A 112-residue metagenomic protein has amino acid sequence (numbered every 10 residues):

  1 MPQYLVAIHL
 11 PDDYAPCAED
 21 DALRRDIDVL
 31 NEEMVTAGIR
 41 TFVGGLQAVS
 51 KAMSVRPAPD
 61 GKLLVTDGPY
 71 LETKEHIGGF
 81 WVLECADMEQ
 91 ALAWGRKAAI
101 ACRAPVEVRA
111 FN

Functional and structural regions predicted by a protein language model:
M1-N112: Conserved, structured core segments of small domains
